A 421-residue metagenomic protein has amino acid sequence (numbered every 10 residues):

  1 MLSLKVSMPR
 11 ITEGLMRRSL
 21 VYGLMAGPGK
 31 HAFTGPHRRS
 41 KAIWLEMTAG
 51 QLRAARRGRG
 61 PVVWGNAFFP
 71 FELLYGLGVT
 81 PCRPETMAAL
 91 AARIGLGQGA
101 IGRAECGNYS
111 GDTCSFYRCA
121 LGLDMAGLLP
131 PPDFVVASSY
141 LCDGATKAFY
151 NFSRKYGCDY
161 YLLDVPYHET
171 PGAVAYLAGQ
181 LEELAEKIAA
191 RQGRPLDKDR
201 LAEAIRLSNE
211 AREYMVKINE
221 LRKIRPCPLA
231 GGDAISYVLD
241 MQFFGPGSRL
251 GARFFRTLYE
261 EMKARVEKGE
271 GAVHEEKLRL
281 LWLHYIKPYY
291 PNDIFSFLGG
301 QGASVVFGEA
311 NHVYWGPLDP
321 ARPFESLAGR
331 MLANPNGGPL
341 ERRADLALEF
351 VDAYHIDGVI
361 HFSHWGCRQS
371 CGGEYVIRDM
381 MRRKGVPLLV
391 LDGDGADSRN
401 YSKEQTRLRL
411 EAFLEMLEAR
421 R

Functional and structural regions predicted by a protein language model:
L2-P61, A178, E182, E186-A310 (+2 more regions): A charged, amphipathic alpha-helical module
V63-E72, S139-A145, H284-Y290, W365-G372: Gly/Ser/Thr-rich loops at beta-strand to alpha-helix junctions that form or flank small-molecule/cofactor-binding
F68, L73-R103, L281-F350: Redox- and metal-dependent alpha/beta enzyme cores, enriched for Fe-S-associated oxidoreductases and cofactor-handling
G107-M125, P335-E349: Glycine-rich, highly charged phosphate/nucleotide-binding loops
R118-K187: Acidic/His-rich segments in extracytoplasmic proteins that coordinate ligands and/or metal ions
G338-G385, L389: C-terminal hydrophobic structural anchor segments that stabilize assembly/packing rather than catalytic chemistry
Y375-R421: Peripheral docking tails and interdomain loops at the edges of cofactor- or intermediate-handling domains
